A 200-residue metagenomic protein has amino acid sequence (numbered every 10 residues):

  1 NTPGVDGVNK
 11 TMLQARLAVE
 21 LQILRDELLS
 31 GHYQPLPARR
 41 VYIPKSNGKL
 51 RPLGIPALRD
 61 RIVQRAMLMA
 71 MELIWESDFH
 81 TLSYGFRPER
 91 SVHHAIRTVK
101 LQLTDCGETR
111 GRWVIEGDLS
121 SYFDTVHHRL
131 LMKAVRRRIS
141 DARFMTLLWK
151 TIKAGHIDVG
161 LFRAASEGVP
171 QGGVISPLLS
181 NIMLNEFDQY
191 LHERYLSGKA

Functional and structural regions predicted by a protein language model:
N1-Q22: Non-catalytic, polymerase-adjacent accessory regions of viral genome-replication enzymes
T2, D78-H80: Gly-rich Lys/Arg/Thr-decorated short loops/hinges at beta-loop-alpha junctions or inter-strand turns that position
E20, E27-G31, P35-P37, V41 (+3 more regions): Conserved polymerase palm-domain catalytic core
Y42-P56, Q64: Glycine-rich active-site/cofactor-binding loop and its immediate structural neighborhood
D60: Short loop/hinge segments at the start of secondary-structure elements
M67: Nucleotide/phosphate-binding loop and acidic/charged catalytic motifs in nucleotide-binding or -utilizing enzymes
A70-M71, M183: Short conserved beta-strand segments at catalytic cores or DNA/RNA-binding microdomains of nucleic-acid binding
M71-S77, D141: Short helix-interrupting loop/turn segments at helix-coil junctions
